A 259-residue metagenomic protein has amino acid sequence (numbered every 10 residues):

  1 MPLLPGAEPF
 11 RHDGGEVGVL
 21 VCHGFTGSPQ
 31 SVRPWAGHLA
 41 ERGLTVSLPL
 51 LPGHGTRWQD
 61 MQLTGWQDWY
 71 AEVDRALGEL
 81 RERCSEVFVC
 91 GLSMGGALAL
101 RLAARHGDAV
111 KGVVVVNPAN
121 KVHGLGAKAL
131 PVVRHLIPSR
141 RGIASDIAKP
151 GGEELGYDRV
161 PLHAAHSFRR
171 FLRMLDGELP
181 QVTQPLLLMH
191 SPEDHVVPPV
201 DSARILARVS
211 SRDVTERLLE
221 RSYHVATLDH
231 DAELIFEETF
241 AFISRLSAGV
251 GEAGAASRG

Functional and structural regions predicted by a protein language model:
P2-R57: Short, surface-exposed "cap/lid" segments of acyl-processing enzymes
W35, Q184, P198-A207: Short alpha-helix in the alpha/beta-hydrolase fold that links the catalytic acid
S47, A203, A207-V225: Catalytic histidine neighborhood in serine/cysteine hydrolases with alpha/beta-hydrolase-type architecture
R57-C84, F88: Catalytic nucleophile-loop/oxyanion-hole region of alpha/beta-hydrolase and closely related hydrolase-like folds
G91-G95, A99: Gly/Ala-rich beta-loop-alpha elbow adjacent to hydrolase catalytic centers
V114-G124: Active-site nucleophile loop of the alpha/beta-hydrolase fold
V182, L188-H190, D194: Short beta-strand/loop motif that positions the catalytic acidic residue of the alpha/beta-hydrolase fold
R221-G259: Catalytic active-site module of serine/aspartate enzymes centered on a nucleophile-bearing elbow/loop
